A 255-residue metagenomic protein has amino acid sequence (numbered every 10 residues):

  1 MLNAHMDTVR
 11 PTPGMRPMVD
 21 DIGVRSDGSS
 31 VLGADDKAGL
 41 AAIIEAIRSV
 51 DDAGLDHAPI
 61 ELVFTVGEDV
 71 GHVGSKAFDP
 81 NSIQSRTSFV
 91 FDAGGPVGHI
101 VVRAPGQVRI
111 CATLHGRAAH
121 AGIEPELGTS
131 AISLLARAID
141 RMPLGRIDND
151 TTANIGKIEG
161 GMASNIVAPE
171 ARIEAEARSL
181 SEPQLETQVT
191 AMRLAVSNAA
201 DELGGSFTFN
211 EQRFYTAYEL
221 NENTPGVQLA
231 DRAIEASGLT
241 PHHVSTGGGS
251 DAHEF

Functional and structural regions predicted by a protein language model:
M1-N3, E61-V63, R109-T113, R172-E174 (+1 more regions): Beta-strand secondary-structure signal
M1-P59, F64, D69, N81 (+1 more regions): Active-site metal-coordination/substrate-binding segment of hydrolases, especially metallo-dependent peptidases
P13-M15, V97-R103, E159-I166: Short beta-strand/turn micro-motifs at beta-sheet edges
R25-A34, A119-E124, G161: A short glycine/serine-rich beta->alpha loop
G28, R117-A119, P169-E174: Short amphipathic alpha-helical segments
D52-S133: Fold-level recognition of mixed alpha/beta catalytic cores in primary-metabolism enzymes, strongest
F78-P80, V101-R103, S164-V167, H253-F255: Short glycine-biased active-site loop of nucleotidyltransferases that positions the nucleotide triphosphate and helps
C111, G128-E254: Metal-dependent amide/peptide-bond hydrolase catalytic core, centered on the "pita-bread" metallohydrolase fold
